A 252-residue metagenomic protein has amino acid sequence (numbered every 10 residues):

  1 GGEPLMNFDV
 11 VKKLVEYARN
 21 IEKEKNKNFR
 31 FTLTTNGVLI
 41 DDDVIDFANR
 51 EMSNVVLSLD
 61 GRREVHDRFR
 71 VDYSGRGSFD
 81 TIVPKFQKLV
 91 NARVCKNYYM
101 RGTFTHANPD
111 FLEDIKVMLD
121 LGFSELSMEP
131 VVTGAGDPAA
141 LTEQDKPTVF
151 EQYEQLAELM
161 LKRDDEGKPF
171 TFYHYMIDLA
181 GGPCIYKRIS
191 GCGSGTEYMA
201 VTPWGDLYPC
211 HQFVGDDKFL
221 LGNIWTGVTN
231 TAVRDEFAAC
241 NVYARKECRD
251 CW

Functional and structural regions predicted by a protein language model:
G1-G2, N36: Glycine-rich beta-strand-to-loop/alpha-helix junction loops that act as flexible
N7-V131: Radical SAM/AdoMet-radical enzyme domain recognition
S58, Y99, S127, G191 (+3 more regions): Structured core elements
V65-F69, G136-D137, L220: Short, charged, surface-exposed secondary-structure boundary motifs
D137-D216: A C-terminal junction/extension of Radical SAM enzymes
V214-W252: Membrane-interface junctions of multi-pass transporters
